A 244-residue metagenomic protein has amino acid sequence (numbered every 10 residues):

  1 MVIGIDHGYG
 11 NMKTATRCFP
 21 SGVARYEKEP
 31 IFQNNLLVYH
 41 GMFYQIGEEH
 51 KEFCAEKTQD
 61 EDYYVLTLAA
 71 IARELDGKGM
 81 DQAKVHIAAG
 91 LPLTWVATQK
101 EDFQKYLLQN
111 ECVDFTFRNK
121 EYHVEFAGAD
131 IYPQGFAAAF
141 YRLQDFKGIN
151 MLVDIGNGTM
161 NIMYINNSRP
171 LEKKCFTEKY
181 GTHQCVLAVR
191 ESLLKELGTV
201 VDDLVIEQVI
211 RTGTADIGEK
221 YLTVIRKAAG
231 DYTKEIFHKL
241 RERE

Functional and structural regions predicted by a protein language model:
M1-L152, R169-Q184, E196, L204-E244: Nucleotide/phosphate-binding catalytic cleft detector across ATP-hydrolyzing and phosphate-transferring enzymes
T14, I162-Y164: Conserved blade-register residue in beta-propeller folds
I155-N161: Ser/Thr-glycine-rich phosphate-binding loops at phosphate-binding pockets of nucleotides, nucleotide cofactors
G158, N167-P170: Short connector loops/turns at beta-strand edges and beta->alpha or beta->beta junctions
L187, E191-L194: Long, charge-rich alpha-helical interaction segments
V200: Cysteine/selenocysteine-centered motifs that mediate thiol-based redox chemistry or coordinate metal-sulfur cofactors
